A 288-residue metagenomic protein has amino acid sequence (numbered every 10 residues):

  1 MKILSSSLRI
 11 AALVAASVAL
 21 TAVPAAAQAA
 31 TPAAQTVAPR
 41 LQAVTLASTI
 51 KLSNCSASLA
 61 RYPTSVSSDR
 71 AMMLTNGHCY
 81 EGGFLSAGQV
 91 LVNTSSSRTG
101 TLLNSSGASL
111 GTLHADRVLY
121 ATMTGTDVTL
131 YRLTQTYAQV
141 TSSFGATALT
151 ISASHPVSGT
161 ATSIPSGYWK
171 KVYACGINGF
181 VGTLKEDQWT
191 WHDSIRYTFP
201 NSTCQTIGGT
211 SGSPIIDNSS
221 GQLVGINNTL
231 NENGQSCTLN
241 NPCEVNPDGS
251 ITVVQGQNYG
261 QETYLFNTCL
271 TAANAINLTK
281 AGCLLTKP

Functional and structural regions predicted by a protein language model:
M1-A30: Secretory targeting and sorting signals
A27-A43, N277-P288: Composition-driven, intrinsically disordered low-complexity tracts enriched in small residues
P32-A47, K51, R61-S65, E81 (+1 more regions): Conserved catalytic-core segment of clan PA serine endopeptidases
V44-L46, K51-C55, A138-A146, Y173-T268: Active-site region of chymotrypsin-like
A47-N76, G212: A conserved glycine-rich beta-strand in the N-terminal activation segment of trypsin-fold
L52-N54, S68-R70, L74, S95 (+3 more regions): Extracytoplasmic
P63-R70, G107-A108, K185-T190: Short, solvent-exposed loop/turn segments that connect beta-strands within catalytic domains and beta-strand-rich
A148-G179: Short glycine/Trp-rich loop-beta-loop segment that forms part of the substrate-binding cleft
